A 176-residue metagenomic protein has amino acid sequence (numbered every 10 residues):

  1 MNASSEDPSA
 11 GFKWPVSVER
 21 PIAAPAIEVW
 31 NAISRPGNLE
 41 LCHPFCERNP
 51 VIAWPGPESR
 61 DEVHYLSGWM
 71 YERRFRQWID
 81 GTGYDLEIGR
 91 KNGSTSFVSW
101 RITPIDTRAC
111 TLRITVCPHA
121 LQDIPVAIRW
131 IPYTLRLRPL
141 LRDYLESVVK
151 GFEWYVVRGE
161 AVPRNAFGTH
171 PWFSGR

Functional and structural regions predicted by a protein language model:
M1-W54, W172-R176: Hydrophobic ligand-binding cavity/cleft-lining segments
D7, S59-L66, D85-K91: Short beta-strand segments that buttress and anchor functional surface loops
P15-S17, W69-R73, S94-S99: Short, surface-exposed coil-to-beta transition loops
I22-A24, S67-W69, P118-Q122: Beta-strand elements of well-folded, non-transmembrane domains
A23-I27, R76-G81, R101-T111: A short, structured loop/turn motif at beta-sheet edges
V29-I33, L39, D61, F75 (+3 more regions): Hydrophobic pocket/interface hotspot
R90-S147, W154, P163-N165: Beta-strand/loop substructures that line and gate deep hydrophobic ligand-binding cavities in soluble
V149-R176: Short, highly charged C-terminal tails/helix-capping segments
